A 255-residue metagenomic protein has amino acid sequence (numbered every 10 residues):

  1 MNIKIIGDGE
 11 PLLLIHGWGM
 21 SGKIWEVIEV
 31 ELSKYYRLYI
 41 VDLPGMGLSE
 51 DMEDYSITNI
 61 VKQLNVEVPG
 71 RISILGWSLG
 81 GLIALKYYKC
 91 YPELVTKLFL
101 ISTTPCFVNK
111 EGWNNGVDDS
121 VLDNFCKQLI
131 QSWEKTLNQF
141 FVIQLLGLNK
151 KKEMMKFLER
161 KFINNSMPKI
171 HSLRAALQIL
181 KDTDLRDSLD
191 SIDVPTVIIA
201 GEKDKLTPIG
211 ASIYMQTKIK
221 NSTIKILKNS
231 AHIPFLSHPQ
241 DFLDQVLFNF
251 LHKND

Functional and structural regions predicted by a protein language model:
K4-D51: Conserved HGGG/HGGXW glycine-rich cap/lid loop of the alpha/beta-hydrolase fold
V27-V30, Y39-L75, D244: Active-site loop/oxyanion-hole signature of alpha/beta-hydrolase fold enzymes
G76-G80, A84: Gly/Ala-rich beta-loop-alpha elbow adjacent to hydrolase catalytic centers
K89-C90, L94-Q131, N138: Flexible "cap/lid" loop of the alpha/beta hydrolase fold
I130-T183, D187-S188: Conserved alpha/beta-hydrolase catalytic His-Asp/Glu region
I192, I198-A200, D204: Short beta-strand/loop motif that positions the catalytic acidic residue of the alpha/beta-hydrolase fold
K205-A211: Conserved alpha/beta-hydrolase "acid-adjacent" motif
S222-D255: Catalytic active-site module of serine/aspartate enzymes centered on a nucleophile-bearing elbow/loop
